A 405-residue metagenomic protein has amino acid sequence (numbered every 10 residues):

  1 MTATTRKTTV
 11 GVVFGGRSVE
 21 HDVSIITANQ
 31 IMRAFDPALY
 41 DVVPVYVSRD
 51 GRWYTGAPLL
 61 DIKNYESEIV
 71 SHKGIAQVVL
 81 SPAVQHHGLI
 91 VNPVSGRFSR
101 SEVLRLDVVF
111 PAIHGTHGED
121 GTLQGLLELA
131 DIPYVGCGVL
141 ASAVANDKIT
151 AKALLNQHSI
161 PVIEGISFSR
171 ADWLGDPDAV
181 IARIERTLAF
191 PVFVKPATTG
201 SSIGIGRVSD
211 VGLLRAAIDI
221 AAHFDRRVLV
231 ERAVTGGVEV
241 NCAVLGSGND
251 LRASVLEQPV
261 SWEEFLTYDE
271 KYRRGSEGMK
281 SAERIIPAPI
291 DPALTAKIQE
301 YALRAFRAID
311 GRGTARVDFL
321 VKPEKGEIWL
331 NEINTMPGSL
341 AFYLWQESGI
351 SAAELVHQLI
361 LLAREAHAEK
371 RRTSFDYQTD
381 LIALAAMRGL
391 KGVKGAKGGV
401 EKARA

Functional and structural regions predicted by a protein language model:
M1-L140, V144-T150, Q157, F168-V180 (+2 more regions): ATP-binding N-terminal substructure of ATP-dependent carboxylate-amine bond-forming enzymes
T2-T8, R17, P37, S159 (+1 more regions): ATP-dependent carboxylate activation and anion-phosphoryl transfer catalytic cores that bind Mg-ATP to form
S24, V162-S167, P191-A216, E239-N241: Glycine-rich phosphate-binding loop of ATP-grasp-fold ATP-dependent ligases
V42, P133-Y134, V162, V192 (+1 more regions): Hydrophobic beta-strand scaffold residues
V43, V228-R232, V240-N241, D310-E324: A short glycine-rich, hydrophobically flanked beta-strand micro-motif that places a catalytic Asp/Glu for divalent metal
L155-N156, I184-S202, R226-G237: ATP-grasp fold ATP-binding core
F168, I205-D210, V244-S247, K322 (+1 more regions): Short beta-strand-to-turn element immediately C-terminal to the catalytic PLP-Schiff-base lysine in fold type I
S209-E300, I328: Phosphate-binding site of ATP-dependent enzymes
